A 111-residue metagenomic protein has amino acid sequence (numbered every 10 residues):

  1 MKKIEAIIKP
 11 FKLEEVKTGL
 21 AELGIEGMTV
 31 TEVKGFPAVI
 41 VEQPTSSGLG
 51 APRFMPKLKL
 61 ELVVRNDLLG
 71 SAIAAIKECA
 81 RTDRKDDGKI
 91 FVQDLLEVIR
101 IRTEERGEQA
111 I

Functional and structural regions predicted by a protein language model:
M1-I111: Positively charged, small/polar-rich N-terminal and surface patches that mediate targeting and assembly and bind
